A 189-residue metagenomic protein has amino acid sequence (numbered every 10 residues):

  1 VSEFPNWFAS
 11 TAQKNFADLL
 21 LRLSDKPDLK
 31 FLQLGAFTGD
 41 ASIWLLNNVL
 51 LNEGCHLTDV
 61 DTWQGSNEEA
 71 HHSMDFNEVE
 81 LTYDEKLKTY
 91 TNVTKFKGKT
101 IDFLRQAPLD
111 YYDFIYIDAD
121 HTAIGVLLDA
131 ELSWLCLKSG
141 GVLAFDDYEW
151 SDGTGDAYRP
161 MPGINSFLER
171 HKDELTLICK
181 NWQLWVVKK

Functional and structural regions predicted by a protein language model:
E3-K189: S-adenosylmethionine/decaboxylated-SAM
